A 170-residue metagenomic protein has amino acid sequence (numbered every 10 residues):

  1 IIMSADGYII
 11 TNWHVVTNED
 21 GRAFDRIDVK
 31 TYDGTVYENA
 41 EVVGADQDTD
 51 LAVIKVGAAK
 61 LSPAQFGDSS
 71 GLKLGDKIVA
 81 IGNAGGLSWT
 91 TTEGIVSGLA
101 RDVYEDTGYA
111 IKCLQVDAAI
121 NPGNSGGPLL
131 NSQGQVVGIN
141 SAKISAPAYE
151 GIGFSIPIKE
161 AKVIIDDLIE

Functional and structural regions predicted by a protein language model:
I1-M3, E41-G44, S97, N121: Conserved positions in beta-strands of structured domains
M3-A5, N131-S132: A cytosolic small-molecule/anion-sensing beta-strand core signal
S4-W89, K162: Conserved active-site neighborhood of the chymotrypsin/trypsin-like protease fold
W13-R26, L61-P63, I81-I95, A100-G126 (+1 more regions): Active-site loop architecture of trypsin-fold serine endopeptidases
D167-E170: Change "in soluble alpha/beta enzymes" to "in soluble alpha/beta proteins
